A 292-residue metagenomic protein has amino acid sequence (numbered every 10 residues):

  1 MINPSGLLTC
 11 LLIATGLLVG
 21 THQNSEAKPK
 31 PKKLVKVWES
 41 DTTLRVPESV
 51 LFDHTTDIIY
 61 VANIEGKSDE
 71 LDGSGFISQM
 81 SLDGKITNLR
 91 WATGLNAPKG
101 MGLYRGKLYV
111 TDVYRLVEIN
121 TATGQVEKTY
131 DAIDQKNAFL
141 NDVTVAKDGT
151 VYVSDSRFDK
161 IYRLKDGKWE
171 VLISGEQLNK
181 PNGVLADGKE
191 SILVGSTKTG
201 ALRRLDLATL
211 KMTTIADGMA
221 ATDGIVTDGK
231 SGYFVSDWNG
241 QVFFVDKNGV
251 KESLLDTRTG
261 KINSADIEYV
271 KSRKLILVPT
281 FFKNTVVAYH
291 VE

Functional and structural regions predicted by a protein language model:
T9-L18: Bacterial N-terminal signal peptides
L34, R115-D148, S154: Asp-box/WD-like beta-propeller blade repeats and closely related beta-sheet repeat scaffolds
V35-D41, K85-A92, Q125-I133, K168-G175 (+2 more regions): A short beta-strand motif characteristic of beta-propeller blades
T43-T56, G73-S74, A92-L108, D134-V151 (+5 more regions): Beta-rich, blade/repeat-based domains predominating in secreted/periplasmic proteins but also intracellular
A62-D83: Beta-propeller domains
E65-D69, R115, F158-D159, T199-G200 (+1 more regions): Short glycine/acidic-enriched loop and turn motifs that connect beta-strands
S78, V117-E118, Y162, R203 (+2 more regions): WD40 beta-propeller blade core
M80-G84, N120-Q125, L164-K168, D206-L210 (+2 more regions): Short loop/turn segments that connect beta-strands within beta-propeller blades
